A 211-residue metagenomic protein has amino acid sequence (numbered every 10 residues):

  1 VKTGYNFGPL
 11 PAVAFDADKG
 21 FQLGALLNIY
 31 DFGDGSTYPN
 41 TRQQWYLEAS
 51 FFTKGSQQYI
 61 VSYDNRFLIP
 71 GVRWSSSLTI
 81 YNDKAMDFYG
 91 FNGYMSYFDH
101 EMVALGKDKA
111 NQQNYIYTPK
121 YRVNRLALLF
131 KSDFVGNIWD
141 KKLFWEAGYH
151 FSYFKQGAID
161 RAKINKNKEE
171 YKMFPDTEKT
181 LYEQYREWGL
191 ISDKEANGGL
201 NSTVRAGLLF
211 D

Functional and structural regions predicted by a protein language model:
K2-G8, V13-K194: Gram-negative/organellar outer-membrane beta-barrel architecture
N197-D211: Loop-centered beta-sheet repeat module
